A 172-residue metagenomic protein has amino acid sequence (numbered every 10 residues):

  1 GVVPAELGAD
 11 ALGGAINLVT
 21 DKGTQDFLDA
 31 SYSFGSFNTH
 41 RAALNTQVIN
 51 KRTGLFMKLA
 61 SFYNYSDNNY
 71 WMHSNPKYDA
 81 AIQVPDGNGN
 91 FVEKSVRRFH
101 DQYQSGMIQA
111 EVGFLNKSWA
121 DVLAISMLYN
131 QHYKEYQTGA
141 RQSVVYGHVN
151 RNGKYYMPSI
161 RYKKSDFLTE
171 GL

Functional and structural regions predicted by a protein language model:
G1, E6-S33, H40-T46: N-terminal periplasmic accessory domains that precede and gate Gram-negative outer-membrane beta-barrel machines
E6-G8, T24, S36-N38, T53 (+2 more regions): Short glycine/serine/proline-enriched coil/turn segments at secondary-structure junctions
G8, D67-M72: Switch/connector loops and helix/strand junctions flanking conserved nucleotide-binding motifs in nucleotide-processing
T24, K154-Y156: Hydrophobic helices that insert into or interface with lipid environments
D29-Y32, E93-R98, R141-N150: Extracellular loop and loop/strand-boundary signature of outer-membrane beta-barrel proteins
N38-S66, Y78-Y133, P158, K164: Transmembrane beta-barrel wall of Gram-negative outer-membrane proteins
S74-Q83, G139-H148: Flexible, surface-exposed loop regions and adjacent strand-edge segments of Gram-negative outer-membrane beta-barrel
Y156-D166, E170-L172: Long, internal scaffold/assembly segments composed of regular secondary structure
